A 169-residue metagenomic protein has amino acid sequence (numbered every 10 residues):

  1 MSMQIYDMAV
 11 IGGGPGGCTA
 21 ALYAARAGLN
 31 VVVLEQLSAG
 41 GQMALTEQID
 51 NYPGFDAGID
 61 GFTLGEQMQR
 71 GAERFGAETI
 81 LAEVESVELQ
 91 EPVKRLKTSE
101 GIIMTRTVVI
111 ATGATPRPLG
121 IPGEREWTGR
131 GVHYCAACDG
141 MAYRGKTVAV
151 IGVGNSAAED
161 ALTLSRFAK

Functional and structural regions predicted by a protein language model:
M1-M8, E66, R74: Extreme N-terminal leader/targeting segments of oxidoreductases
M3-Y6, V10-Q36, T128, Y134-K169: Rossmann-like dinucleotide/flavin-binding elements
Q4-Y6, T98-T107: Core beta-strand elements of the Rossmann-like FAD/NAD(P) dinucleotide-binding domain in flavoenzyme oxidoreductases
A20, M43, L89, L119-I121 (+2 more regions): Short glycine-/acidic-enriched loop or helix-start segments at secondary-structure transitions that form or flank
V33-L45: N-terminal glycine-rich anion-binding loops that anchor highly charged ligand groups
A44-I102: N-terminal Rossmann-like dinucleotide/flavin-binding domain of flavoprotein oxidoreductases that bind FAD/FMN
V108, T112-C135: Glycine-rich beta-alpha-beta "Rossmann" dinucleotide-binding loop(s) and their flanking helix/strand
